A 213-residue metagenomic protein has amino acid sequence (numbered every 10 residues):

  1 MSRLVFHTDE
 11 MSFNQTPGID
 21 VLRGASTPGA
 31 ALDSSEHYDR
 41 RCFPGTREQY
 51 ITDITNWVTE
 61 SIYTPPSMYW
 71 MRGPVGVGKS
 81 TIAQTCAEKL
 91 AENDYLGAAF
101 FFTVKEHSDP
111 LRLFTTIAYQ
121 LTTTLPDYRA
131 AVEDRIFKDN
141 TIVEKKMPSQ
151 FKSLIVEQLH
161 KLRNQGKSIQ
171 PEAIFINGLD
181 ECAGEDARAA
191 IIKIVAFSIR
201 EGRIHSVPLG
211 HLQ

Functional and structural regions predicted by a protein language model:
S2-Q213: Conserved NB-ARC/NACHT P-loop NTPase core of NLR-like innate immune receptors
